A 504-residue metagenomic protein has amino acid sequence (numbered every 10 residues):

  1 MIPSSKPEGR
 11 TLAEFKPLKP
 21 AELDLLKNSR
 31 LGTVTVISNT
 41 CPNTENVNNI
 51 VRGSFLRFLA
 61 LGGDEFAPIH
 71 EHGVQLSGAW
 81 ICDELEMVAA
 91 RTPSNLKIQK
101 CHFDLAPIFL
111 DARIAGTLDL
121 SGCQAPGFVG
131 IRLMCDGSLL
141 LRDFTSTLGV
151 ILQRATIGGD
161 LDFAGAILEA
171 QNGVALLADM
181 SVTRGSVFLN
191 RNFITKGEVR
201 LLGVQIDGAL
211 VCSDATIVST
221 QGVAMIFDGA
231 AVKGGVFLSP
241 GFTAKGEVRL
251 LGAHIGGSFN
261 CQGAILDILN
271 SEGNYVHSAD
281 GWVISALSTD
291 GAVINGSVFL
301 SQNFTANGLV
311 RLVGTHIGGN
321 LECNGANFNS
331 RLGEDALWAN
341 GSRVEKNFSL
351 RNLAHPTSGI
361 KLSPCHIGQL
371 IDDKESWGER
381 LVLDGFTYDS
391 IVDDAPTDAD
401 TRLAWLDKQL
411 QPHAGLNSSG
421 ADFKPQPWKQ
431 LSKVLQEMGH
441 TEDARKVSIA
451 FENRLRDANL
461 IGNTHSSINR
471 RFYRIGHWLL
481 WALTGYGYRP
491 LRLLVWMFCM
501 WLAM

Functional and structural regions predicted by a protein language model:
M1-G476: N-terminal leader/targeting and pre-domain segments
S467-M504: Core alpha-helical transmembrane segments of integral membrane proteins
